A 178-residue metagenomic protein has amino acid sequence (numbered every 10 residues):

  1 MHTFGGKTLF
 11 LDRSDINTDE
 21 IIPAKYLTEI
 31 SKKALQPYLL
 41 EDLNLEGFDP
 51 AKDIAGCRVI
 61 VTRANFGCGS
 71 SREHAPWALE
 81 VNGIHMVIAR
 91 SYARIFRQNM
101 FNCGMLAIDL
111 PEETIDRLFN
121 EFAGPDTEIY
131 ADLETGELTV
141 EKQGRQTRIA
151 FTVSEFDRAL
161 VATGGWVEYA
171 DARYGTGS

Functional and structural regions predicted by a protein language model:
M1, T62-A64, A159-L160: Short, flexible coil/turn micro-motifs enriched in small/turn-prone residues
M1-Y26, E168-S178: N-terminal, positively charged, Ser/Thr/Ala/Gly-biased leader segments that form transit/presequence-like amphipathic
S14-D15, R94, E112, G164: Alpha-helix N-cap/helix-start capping motif
I16, G67-E73, V161-A170: Conserved phosphate/anionic-ligand binding catalytic regions in large, soluble enzymes, centered on
I22, T28-T135: Feature captures the catalytic cores and cofactor-binding loops of soluble hydro-lyases/lyases that act on carboxylate
G104-S178: Acidic, glycine-rich flexible loop/linker segments
